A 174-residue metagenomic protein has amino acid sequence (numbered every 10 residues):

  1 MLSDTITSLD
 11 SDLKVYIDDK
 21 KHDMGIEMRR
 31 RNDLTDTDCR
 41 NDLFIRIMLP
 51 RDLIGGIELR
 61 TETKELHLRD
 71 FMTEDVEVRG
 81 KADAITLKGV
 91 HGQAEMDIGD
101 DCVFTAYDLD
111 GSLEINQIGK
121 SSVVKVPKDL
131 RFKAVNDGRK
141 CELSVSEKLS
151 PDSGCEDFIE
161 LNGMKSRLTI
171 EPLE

Functional and structural regions predicted by a protein language model:
M1-D10, D33-L49, L66-L68, I85-T86 (+1 more regions): Short acidic/polar N-terminal linker immediately downstream of export determinants
M1-K21, M48, L68-R69, V126 (+2 more regions): Short linear S-[DN]-x-LW-Φ motif typified by the pepsin-like aspartic protease active-site region
K14-Y16, F44-L49, I57, E65-M72 (+4 more regions): Short, T/G/N/S-enriched strand-turn elements that build extracellular solenoid repeat scaffolds
K20, R29-R31, P50-D52, D83 (+2 more regions): Solvent-exposed coil/turn segments that connect beta secondary-structure elements in extracytoplasmic/periplasmic
I26-R29, I54-G56, R60, E171-E174: Alpha-helical transmembrane segments and their membrane-interface anchoring/capping motifs
R60-T63, T73, G80, G89 (+2 more regions): Polar/charged low-complexity regions in secreted precursors and cytosolic/nuclear IDRs
D75-V78, A94-M96: Extracellular beta-rich repeat passengers
K88, Q93-E174: Short, surface-exposed interaction patches in beta-rich subdomains that mediate adhesion/assembly near membranes
